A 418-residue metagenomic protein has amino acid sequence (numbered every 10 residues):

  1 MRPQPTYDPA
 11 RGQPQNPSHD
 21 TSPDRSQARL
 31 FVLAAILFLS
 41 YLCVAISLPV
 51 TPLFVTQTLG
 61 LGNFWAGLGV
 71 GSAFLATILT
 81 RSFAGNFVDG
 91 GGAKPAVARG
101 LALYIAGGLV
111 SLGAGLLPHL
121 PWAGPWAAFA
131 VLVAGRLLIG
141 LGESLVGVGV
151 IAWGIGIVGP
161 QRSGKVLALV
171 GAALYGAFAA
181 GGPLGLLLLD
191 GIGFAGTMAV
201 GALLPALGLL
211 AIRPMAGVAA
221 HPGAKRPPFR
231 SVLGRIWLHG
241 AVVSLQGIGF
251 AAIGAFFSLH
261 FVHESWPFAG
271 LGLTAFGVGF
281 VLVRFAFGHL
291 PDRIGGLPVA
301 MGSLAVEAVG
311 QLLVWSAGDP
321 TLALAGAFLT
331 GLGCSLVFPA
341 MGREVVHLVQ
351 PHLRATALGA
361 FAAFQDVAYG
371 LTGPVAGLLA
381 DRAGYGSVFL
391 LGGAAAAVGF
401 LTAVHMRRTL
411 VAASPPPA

Functional and structural regions predicted by a protein language model:
H19-Q27, M215-V243: Juxtamembrane intracellular "pre-TM" segments in multi-pass secondary transporters
A28-V70, F74, L238, V242 (+2 more regions): Helix-loop boundary and gating motifs at the non-cytosolic
F38, W122-L145, S244, L322-L336: Hydrophobic core of transmembrane alpha-helices in multi-pass small-molecule transporters, especially MFS/SLC-type
G71-G85, T274-A286: Central cavity-lining transmembrane alpha-helices of secondary-active solute carriers, predominantly the Major
L79-P121, I294: Conserved MFS/SLC helix-loop-helix module at the cytosolic interface between two early adjacent transmembrane helices
A96-V110, A202, P298-L313: Structural signature of the two symmetry-related core transmembrane helices
G135-A173: Cytoplasmic helix-loop-helix junction between adjacent transmembrane helices in 12-TM secondary transporters
A202-H221, T402-R407: C-terminal membrane-cytosol helix-exit motif in multi-pass small-molecule transporters
